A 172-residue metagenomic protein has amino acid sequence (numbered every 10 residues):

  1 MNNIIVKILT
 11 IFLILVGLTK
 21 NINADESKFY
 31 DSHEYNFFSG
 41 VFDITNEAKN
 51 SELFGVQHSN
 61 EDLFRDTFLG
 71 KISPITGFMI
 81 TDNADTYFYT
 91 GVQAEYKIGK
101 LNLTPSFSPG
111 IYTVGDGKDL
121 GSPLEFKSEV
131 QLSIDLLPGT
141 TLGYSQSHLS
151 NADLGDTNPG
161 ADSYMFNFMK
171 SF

Functional and structural regions predicted by a protein language model:
M1-Y30: Cleavable N-terminal export/targeting peptides
I22-S32, D62-I72, K97-L103, G139: Short loop/turn motifs that connect adjacent beta-strands in outer-membrane beta-barrel proteins
A24-D62: Outer-membrane beta-barrel initiation region
E34-D43, L69-T81, T104-I111, S145-S150: Transmembrane beta-strand segments that form the barrel wall of outer-membrane beta-barrel proteins
F42-E52, F78-Y89, D116-P123, D153-A161: Solvent-exposed loop/turn segments connecting transmembrane beta-strands in outer-membrane beta-barrel proteins
N50-V56, I134, P159-F172: Outer-membrane beta-barrel "beta-signal"
H58-D62, A94-Y96, I134, Q146-H148 (+1 more regions): Residue-level signature of outer-membrane beta-barrel architecture
L101-S128: Mid-chain, well-packed structural core segment of small domains
